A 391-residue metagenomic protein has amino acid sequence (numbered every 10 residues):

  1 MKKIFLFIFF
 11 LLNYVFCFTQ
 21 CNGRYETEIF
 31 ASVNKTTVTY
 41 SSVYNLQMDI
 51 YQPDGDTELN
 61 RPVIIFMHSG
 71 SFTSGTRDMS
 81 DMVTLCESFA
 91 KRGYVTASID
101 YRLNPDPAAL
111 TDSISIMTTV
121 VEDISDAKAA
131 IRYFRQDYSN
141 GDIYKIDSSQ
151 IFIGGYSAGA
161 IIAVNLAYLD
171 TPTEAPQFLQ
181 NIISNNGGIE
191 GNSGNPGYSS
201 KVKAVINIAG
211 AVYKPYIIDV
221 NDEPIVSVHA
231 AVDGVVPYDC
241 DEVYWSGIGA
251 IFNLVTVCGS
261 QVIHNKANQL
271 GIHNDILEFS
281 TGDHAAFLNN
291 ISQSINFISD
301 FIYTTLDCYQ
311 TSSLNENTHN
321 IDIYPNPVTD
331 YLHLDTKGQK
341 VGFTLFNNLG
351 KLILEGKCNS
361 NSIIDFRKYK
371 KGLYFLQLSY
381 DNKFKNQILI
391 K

Functional and structural regions predicted by a protein language model:
Q20-L59: N-terminal cap/lid segment of alpha/beta-hydrolase-fold proteins
D56-R61, M67-A108, P215, G234-P237: Short substrate-entry loop that stabilizes the transition state in hydrolases
I116-N140: Alpha/beta-hydrolase active-site loop
R132-N221: Primarily recognizes the serine-hydrolase "nucleophile elbow" in alpha/beta-hydrolase and SGNH/GDSL folds
I182-L270: The feature captures the conserved acid-bearing segment of alpha/beta-hydrolase catalytic domains
V257-Q310: C-terminal catalytic histidine-bearing segment of alpha/beta-hydrolase fold enzymes
T304-Y324, D330, T336, K351: Residue-level detector of functionally pivotal "anchor" positions at catalytic/ligand-binding pockets or at interdomain
K371-K391: C-terminal tail/sorting-segment detector
